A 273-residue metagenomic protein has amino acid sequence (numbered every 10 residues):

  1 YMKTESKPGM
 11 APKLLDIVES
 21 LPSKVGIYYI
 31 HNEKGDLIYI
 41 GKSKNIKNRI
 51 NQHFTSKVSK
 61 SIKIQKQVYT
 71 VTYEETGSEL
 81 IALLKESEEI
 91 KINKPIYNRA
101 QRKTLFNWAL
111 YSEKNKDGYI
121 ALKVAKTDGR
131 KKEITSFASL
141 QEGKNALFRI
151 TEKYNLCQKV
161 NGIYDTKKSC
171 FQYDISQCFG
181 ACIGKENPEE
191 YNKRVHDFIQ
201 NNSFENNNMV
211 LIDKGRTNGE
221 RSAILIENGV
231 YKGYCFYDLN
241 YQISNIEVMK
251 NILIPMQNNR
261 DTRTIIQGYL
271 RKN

Functional and structural regions predicted by a protein language model:
Y1-N273: Acidic, glycine-enriched active-site microenvironments
